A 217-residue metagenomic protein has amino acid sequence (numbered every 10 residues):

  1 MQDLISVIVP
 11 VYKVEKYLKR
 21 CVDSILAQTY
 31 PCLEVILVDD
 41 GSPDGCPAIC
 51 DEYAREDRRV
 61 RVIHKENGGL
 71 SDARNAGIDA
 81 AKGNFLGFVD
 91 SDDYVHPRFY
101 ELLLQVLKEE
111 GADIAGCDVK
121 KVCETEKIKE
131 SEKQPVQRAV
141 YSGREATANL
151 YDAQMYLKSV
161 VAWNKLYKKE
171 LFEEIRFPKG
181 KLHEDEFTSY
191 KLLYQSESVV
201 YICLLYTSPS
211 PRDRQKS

Functional and structural regions predicted by a protein language model:
M1-R214: Nucleotide-sugar donor-binding/catalytic module of glycosyltransferases that assemble extracellular/cell-envelope
